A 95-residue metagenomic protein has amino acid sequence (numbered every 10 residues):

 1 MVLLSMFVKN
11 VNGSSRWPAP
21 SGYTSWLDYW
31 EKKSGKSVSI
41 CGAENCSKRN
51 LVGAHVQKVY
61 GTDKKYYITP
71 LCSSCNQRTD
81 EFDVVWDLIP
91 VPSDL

Functional and structural regions predicted by a protein language model:
M1-S21: A boundary/linker detector
A19-Y29, I89-P92: Long, charged interaction segments in nuclear RNA/chromatin-associated proteins
P20-Y23, C41-G42, L51, Y66 (+1 more regions): N-terminal helicase ATP-binding lobe
W26-L51: Short cysteine-rich loop/turn motifs with clustered Cys
K32-K36, G61, E81: Post-signal peptide bioactive segments of small secreted peptide precursors
S47-Y67: Histidine-centered nuclease catalytic patch
V52-V59, F82-P90: Short cysteine/histidine-rich zinc-coordinating motifs and their immediately flanking basic loops
T62-R78: Short beta-strand-alpha-helix junction that forms the catalytic/metal-binding core of metal-dependent nuclease domains
